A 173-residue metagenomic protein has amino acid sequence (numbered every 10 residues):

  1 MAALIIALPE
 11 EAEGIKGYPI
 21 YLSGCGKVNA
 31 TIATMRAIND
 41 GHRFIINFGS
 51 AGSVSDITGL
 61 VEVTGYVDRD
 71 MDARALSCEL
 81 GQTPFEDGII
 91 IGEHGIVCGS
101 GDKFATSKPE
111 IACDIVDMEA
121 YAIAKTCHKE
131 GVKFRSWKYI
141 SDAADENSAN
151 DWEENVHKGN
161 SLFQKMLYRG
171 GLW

Functional and structural regions predicted by a protein language model:
M1-A3: Extreme N-terminal starter segment of soluble prokaryotic enzymes
I5-P9: Structural motif
E11-W173: Glycine-rich phosphate- or other oxyanion-binding loops that anchor nucleotides, phosphorylated ligands
